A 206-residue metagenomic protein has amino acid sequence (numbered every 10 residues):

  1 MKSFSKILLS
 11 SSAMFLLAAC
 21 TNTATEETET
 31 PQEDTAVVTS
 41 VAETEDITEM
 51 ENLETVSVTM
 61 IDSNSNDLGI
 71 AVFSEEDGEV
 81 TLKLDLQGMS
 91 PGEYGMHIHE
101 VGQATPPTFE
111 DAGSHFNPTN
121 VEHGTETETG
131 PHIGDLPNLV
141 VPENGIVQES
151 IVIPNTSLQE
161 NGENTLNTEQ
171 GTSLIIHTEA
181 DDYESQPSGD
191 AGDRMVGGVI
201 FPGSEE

Functional and structural regions predicted by a protein language model:
K2-L8, T21-E93, E100-E206: N-terminal leader/targeting pre-sequences
L9-M14: Hydrophobic helical h-region of N-terminal Sec-dependent signal peptides in bacterial secretory/periplasmic proteins
L16-A19: C-terminal motif of bacterial Sec signal peptides marking the signal peptidase cleavage site
